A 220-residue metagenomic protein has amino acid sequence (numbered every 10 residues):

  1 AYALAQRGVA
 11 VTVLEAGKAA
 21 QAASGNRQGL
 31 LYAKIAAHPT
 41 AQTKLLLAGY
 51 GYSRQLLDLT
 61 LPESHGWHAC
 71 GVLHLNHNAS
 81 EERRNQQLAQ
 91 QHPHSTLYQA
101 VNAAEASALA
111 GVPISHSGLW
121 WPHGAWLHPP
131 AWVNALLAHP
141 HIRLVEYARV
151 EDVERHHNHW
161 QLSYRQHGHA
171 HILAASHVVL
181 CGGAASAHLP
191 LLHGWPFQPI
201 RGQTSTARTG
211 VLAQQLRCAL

Functional and structural regions predicted by a protein language model:
A5-G25: Glycine-rich FAD pyrophosphate-binding loop
V11, Y98, V178: Hydrophobic anchor at the start of a short beta-strand that flanks the dinucleotide cofactor-binding loop
A23, R84-N85, L189-L191: Short glycine-/acidic-enriched loop or helix-start segments at secondary-structure transitions that form or flank
Q28-L109: Dinucleotide-binding Rossmann-like beta1-alpha1 core, especially the glycine-rich loop that anchors the ADP
K44, R165-L220: Flavin-dependent oxidoreductases
E81, D152, A185-A187: Glycine-rich nucleotide phosphate-binding loop and flanking beta-alpha elements of Rossmann-like dinucleotide-binding
L119-L173, H177, C181: Helical element adjacent to the flavin cofactor pocket in flavoenzyme catalytic cores
